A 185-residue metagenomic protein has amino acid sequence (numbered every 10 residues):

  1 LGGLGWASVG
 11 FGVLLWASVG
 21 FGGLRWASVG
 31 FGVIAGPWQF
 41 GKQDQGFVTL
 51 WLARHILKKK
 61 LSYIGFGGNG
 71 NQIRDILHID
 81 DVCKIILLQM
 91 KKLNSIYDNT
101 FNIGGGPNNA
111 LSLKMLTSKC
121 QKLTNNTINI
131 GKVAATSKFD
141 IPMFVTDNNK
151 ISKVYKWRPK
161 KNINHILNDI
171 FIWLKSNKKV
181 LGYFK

Functional and structural regions predicted by a protein language model:
L1, G10-G12, G20-G30, H55-L57: Active-site Tyr-X1-5-Lys
L4, Q39-G41, Y63, I130-G131: Intrinsically disordered, low-complexity segments enriched in polar/charged residues with Gly/Pro, especially when
G5-W6, L15-W16: Intrinsically disordered, low-complexity repeat regions of secreted/extracellular protein precursors
A27-G46: Flexible, glycine-rich beta-alpha linker
A27-S28, V33, A53-K185: C-terminal substrate-binding subdomain of Rossmann-fold SDR/epimerase-dehydratase oxidoreductases
